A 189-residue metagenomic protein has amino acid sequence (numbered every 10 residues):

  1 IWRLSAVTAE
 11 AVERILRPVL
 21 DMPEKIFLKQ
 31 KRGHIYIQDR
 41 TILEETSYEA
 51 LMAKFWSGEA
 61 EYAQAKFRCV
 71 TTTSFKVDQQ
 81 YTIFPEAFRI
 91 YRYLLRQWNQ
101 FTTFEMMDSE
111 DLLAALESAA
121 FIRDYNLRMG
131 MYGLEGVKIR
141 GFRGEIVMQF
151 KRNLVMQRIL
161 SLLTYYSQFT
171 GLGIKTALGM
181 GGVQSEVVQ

Functional and structural regions predicted by a protein language model:
I1-Q189: RNA-interacting cores
